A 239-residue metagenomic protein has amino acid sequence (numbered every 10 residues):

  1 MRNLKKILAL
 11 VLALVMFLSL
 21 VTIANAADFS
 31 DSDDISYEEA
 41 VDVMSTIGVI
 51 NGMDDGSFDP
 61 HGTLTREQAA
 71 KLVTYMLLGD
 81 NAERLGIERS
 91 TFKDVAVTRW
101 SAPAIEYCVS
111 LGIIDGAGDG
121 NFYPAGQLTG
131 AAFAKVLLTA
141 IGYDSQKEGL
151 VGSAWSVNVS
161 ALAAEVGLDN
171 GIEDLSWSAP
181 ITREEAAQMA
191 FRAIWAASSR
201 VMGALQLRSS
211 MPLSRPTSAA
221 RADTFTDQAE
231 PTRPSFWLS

Functional and structural regions predicted by a protein language model:
R2-E38, N51-A102, L111-A131, L138-P180 (+1 more regions): Feature responds to low-complexity, polar/acidic, surface-exposed segments characteristic of secreted/exported proteins
V41-I50: Mature N-terminal segment immediately following signal peptide/propeptide cleavage in secreted/periplasmic
V43-M44, C108, A163: PEST-like intrinsically disordered low-complexity regions enriched in serine, proline, threonine and acidic/polar
